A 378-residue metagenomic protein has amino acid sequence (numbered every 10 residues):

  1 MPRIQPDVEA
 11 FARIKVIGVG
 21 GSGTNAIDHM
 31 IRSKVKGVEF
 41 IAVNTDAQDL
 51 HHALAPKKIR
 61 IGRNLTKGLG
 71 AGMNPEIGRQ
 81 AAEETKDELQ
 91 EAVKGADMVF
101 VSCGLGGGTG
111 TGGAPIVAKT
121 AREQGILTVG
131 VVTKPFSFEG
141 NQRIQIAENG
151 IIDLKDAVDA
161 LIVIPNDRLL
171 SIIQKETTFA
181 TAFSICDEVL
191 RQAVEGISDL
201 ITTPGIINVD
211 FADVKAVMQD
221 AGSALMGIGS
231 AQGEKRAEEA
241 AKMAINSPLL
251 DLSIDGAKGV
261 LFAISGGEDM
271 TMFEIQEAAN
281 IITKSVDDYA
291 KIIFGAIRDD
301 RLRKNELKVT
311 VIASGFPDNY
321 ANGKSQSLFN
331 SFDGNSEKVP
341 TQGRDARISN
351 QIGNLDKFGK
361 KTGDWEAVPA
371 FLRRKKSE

Functional and structural regions predicted by a protein language model:
M1-E378: Tubulin/FtsZ superfamily GTPase core signature
